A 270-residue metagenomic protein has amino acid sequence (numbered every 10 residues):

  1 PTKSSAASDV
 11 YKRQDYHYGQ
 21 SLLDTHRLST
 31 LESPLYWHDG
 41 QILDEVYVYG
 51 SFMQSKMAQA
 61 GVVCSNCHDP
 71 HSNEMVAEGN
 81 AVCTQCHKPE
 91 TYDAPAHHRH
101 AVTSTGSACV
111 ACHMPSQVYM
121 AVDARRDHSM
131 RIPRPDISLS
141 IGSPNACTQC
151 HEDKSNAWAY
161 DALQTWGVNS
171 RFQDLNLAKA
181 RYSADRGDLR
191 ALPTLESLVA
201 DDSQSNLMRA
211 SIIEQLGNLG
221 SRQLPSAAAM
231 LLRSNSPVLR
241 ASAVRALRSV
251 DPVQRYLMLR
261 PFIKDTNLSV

Functional and structural regions predicted by a protein language model:
P1-A7, Y11: Single conserved hydrophobic/aromatic residue that forms the stacking wall/gate of nucleotide- or nucleobase-binding
K12, P144-G187: Catalytic cores of secreted or luminal carbohydrate-active enzymes
K12-G79, T84-S104, Q117-S140, N169 (+1 more regions): Sequence context of c-type cytochrome heme-c attachment sites
L189-A200, S221-R233, A241, P252-K264: Amphipathic alpha-helical scaffolding segments comprising HEAT/armadillo-like alpha-solenoid repeats
S203-S205, N235-P237, T266-N267: Short inter-helical turns and helix N-cap capping residues of alpha-solenoid HEAT/ARM repeat scaffolds
N206-R209, R240: Residue-level detector of extended alpha-helical repeat arrays and alpha-solenoid scaffolds
S211-E214, R245: Residue-level signature of alpha-solenoid helical repeat scaffolds
